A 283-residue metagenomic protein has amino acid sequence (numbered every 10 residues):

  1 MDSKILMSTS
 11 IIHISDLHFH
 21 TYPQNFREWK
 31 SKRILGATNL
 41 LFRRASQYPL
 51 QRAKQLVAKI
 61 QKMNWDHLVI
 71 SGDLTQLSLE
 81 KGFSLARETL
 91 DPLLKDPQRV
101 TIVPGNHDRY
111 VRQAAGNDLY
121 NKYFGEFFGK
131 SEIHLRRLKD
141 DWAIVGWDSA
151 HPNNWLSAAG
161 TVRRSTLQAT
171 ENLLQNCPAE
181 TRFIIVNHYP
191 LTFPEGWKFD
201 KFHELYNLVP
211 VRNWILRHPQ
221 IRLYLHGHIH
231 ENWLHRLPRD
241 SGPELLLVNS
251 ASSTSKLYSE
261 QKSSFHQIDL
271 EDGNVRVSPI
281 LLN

Functional and structural regions predicted by a protein language model:
M1-F83: N-terminal active-site segment of His-dependent metallophosphoesterases
M7, L270-N283: A short C-terminal boundary segment appended to hydrolase-like catalytic domains
S8, N64-W65, P97, P178-R182 (+2 more regions): A general structural motif
I11-I14, F19-Y22, L35-T38, T101 (+2 more regions): Metal-dependent phosphoester/phosphodiester hydrolase catalytic core
H13-S15, H67-G72, R99-N106, D148 (+3 more regions): Active-site neighborhood of phospho(di)ester-bond hydrolases with catalytic His/Asp-centered motifs
H18-T21, Q76-L79, N106-A114, P152-S157 (+3 more regions): Active-site environment of divalent metal-dependent phosphoester hydrolases
S84-N172, C177, P210, S241-S250 (+1 more regions): Extended active-site neighborhood of metal-dependent phosphoesterases/phosphodiesterases
D200-E271: Conserved beta-sheet core of the metallophosphoesterase superfamily
